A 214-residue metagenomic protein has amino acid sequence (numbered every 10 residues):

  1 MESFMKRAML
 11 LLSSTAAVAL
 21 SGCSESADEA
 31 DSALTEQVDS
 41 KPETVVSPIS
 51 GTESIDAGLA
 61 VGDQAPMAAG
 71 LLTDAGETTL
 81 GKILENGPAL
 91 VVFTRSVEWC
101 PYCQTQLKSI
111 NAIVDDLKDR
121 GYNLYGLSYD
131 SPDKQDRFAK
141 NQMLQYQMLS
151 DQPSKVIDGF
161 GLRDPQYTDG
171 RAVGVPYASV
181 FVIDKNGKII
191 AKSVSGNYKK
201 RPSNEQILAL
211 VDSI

Functional and structural regions predicted by a protein language model:
E2-L10: Bacterial N-terminal signal peptides that target proteins for export
C23-S26: Bacterial signal peptide processing site
V45-K82: N-terminal "domain-start" segment that seeds a small globular fold
L80-Q104: Short active-site neighborhood of thiol/selenol oxidoreductases, capturing the structured segment around
P101-V156: Structural microenvironment flanking redox-active thiols in thiol-disulfide oxidoreductases
Q145-Y146, D164-Y167, V173-F181: Structural micro-motif
V173-I214: Thiol-/selenol-based redox modules, centered on thioredoxin-like and closely related oxidoreductase domains
